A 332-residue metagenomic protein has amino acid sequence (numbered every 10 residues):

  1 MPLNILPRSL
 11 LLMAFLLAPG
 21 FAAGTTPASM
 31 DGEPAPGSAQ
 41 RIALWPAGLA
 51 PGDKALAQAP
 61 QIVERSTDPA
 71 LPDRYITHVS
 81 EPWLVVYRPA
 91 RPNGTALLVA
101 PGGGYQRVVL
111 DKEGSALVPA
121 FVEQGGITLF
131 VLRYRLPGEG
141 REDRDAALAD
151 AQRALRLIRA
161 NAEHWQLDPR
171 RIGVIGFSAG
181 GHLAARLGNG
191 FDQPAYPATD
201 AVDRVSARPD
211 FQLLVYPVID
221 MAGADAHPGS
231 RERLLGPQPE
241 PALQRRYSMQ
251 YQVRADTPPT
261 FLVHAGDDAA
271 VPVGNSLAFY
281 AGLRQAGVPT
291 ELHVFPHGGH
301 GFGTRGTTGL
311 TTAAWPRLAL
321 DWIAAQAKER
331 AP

Functional and structural regions predicted by a protein language model:
S29-P92: N-terminal cap/lid segment of alpha/beta-hydrolase-fold proteins
A59-L71, A201, P217-Q252, P258 (+1 more regions): Mobile cap/lid helix-loop segments that gate and shape the active-site cleft of serine hydrolases
G94-G102: Short beta-strand element of the alpha/beta-hydrolase
V109-D111, A116-L117, F130-P169, R305-A313: Catalytic nucleophile-loop/oxyanion-hole region of alpha/beta-hydrolase and closely related hydrolase-like folds
R153-A226, Q244-R245, M249: Primarily recognizes the serine-hydrolase "nucleophile elbow" in alpha/beta-hydrolase and SGNH/GDSL folds
M221, D267-V271: Acidic catalytic loop of the alpha/beta-hydrolase fold
D256, L262-H264, D268: Short beta-strand/loop motif that positions the catalytic acidic residue of the alpha/beta-hydrolase fold
V263, V273, L277-P332: C-terminal catalytic histidine-bearing segment of alpha/beta-hydrolase fold enzymes
